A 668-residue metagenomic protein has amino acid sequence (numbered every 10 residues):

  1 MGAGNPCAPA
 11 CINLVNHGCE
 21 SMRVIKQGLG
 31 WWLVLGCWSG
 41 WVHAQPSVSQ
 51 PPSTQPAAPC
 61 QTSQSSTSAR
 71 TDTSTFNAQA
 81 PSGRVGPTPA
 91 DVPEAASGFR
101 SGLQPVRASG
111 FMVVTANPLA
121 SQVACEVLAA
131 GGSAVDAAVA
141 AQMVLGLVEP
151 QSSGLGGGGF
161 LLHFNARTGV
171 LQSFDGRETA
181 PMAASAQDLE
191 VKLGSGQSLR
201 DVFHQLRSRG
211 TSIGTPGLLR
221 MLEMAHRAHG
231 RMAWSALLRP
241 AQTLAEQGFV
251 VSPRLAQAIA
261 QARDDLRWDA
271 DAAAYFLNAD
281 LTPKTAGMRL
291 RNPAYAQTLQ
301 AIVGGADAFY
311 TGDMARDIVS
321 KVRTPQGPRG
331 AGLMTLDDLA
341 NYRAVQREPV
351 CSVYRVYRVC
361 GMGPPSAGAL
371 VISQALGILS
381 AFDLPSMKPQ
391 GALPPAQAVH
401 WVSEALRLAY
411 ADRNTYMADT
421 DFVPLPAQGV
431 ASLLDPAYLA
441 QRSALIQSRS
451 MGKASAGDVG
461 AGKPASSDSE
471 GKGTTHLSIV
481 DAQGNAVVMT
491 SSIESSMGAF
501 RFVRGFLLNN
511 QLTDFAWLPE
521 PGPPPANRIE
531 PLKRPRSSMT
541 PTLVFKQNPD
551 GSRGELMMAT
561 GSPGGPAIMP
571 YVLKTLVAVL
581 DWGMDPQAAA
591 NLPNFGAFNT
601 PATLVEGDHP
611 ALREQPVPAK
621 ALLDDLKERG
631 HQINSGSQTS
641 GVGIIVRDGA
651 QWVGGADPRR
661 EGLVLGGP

Functional and structural regions predicted by a protein language model:
G28-G40: Bacterial N-terminal signal peptides
V42-S49: Boundary at the C-terminal end of the N-terminal hydrophobic targeting segment
P59-Q122, E126, A134-G304, F309-T311 (+2 more regions): Noncatalytic scaffold domains of N-terminal-nucleophile
A90-D91, L384-S492, Q632: Internal maturation/activation junctions in enzymes
L147-G154, G158-S173, E190, P328-T335 (+5 more regions): Active-site rim segments in enzyme catalytic domains, especially the processed small/beta chain of N-terminal
Q346, G471-T474, S537-M539: Short, small/polar residue-rich loop motifs at catalytic or cofactor-binding pockets
L532-R534, V572, D581-S637: Extended C-terminal subregions enriched in glycine
